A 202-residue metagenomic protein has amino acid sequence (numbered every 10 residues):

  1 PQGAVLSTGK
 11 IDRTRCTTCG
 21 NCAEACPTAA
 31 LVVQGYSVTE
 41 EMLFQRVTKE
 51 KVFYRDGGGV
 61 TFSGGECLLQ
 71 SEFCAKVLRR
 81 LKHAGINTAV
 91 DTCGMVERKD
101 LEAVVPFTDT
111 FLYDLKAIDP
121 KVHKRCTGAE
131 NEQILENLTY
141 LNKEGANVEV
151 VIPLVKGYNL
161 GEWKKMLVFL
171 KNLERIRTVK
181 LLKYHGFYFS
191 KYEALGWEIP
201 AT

Functional and structural regions predicted by a protein language model:
P1-Q2, K10-A29, E66: Cysteine-centered iron-sulfur cluster-binding motifs in ferredoxin-type domains/subunits of redox enzymes
A4-S7, L31-Q34, F53, F73: Inter-heme linker and motif-flanking segments adjacent to c-type heme-binding CXXCH motifs in c-type cytochromes
L6-S7, I11-D12, E50, D119: Poly-acidic low-complexity segments
S7, A23-E24, F53, L141: A signal for specific C-terminal beta-sheet/loop modules enriched in small/flexible residues with GP/PG/PP motifs
S7, R13-T17, Q34, G65 (+2 more regions): Short N-terminal micro-motifs specific to bacterial/archaeal maturation and metal-cluster initiation sites
E41-A194: Conserved AdoMet/S-adenosylmethionine-binding subsite of the radical SAM
E193-A201: Short glycine/proline- and charge-enriched loop/turn segments that cap or connect secondary-structure elements
